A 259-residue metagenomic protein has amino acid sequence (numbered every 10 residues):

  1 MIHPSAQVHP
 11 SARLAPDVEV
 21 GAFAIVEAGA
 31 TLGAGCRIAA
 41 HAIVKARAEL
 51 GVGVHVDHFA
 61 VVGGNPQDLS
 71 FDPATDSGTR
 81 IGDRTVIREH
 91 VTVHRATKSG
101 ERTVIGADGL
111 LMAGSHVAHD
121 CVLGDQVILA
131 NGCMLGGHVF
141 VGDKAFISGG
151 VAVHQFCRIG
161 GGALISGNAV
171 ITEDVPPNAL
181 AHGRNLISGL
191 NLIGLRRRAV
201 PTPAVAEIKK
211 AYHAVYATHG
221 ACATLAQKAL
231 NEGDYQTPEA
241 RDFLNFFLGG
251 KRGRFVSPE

Functional and structural regions predicted by a protein language model:
M1-L186: Structural signal for interior beta-strand "rungs" in well-ordered beta-sheet cores of soluble enzyme domains
M1-S5, P10-S11, P16-D17, G53 (+6 more regions): Terminal amphipathic alpha-helical/low-complexity segments used for targeting or macromolecular assembly
